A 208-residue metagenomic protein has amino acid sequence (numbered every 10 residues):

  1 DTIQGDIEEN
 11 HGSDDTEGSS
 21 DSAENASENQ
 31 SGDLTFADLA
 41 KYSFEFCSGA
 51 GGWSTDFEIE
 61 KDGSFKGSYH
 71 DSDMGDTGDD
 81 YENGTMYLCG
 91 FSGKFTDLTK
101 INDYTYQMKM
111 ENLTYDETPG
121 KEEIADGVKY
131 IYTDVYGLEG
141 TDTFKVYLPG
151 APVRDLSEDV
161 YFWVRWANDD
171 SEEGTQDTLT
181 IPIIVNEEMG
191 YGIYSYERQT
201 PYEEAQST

Functional and structural regions predicted by a protein language model:
D1, F95, F144-L148: Generic hydrophobic, helix-prone segments enriched in Leu/Val/Ile
D1-F46: N-terminal, intrinsically disordered, polar/charged segments of Gram-positive cell-envelope systems that serve as
E28-D56, K66, E187-S207: Tryptophan-anchored aromatic micro-motifs
A37-L39, E60, E139: Surface-exposed coil/turn segments at beta-strand junctions on protein surfaces, enriched
A50-G120: N-terminal glycine/threonine-rich, aromatic-flanked beta-hairpin/loop signature
E117-S207: Beta-strand-rich cores of mature extracytoplasmic or soluble domains
